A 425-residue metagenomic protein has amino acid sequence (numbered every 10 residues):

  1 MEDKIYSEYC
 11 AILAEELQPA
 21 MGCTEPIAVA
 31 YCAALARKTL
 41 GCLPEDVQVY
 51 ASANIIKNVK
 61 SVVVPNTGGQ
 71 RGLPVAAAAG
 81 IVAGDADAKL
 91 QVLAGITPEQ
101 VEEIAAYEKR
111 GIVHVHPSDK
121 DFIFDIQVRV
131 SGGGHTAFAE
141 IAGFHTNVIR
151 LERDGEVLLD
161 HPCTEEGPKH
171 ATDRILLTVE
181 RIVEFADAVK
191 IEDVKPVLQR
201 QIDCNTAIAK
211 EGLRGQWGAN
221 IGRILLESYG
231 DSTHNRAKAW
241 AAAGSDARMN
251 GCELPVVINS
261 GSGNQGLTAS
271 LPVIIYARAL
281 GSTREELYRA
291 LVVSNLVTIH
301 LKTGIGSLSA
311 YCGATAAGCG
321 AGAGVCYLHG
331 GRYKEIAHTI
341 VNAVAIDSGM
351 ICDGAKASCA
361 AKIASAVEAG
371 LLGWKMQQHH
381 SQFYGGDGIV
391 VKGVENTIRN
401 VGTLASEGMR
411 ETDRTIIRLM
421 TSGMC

Functional and structural regions predicted by a protein language model:
M1-C10, L43-I56, S232-G251, T283-L301 (+1 more regions): Acidic-glycine-rich active-site phosphate/pyrophosphate-binding loop
Y9-Q18, I55-V63, A247-I258, T298-S307 (+1 more regions): Glycine/charged-rich beta-loop-alpha catalytic/anionic-binding loops adjacent to active sites
P19-L35, L254-L271, C312-A316: Conserved phosphate/anionic-ligand binding catalytic regions in large, soluble enzymes, centered on
A20-T24, A51-N58, P65, A142-T146 (+7 more regions): A structural signal for small-residue-enriched, beta-sheet-centric alpha/beta enzyme cores and oligomeric scaffold folds
I27-V130: Early transmembrane hairpin of solute transport permeases
A36-T39, P65, Y276-R289, I299-S365 (+1 more regions): Hydrophobic alpha-helical bundle architecture
L43-V47, A88-L93, V115-H116, E192-L198 (+8 more regions): Flexible, glycine/charged-enriched surface loops at secondary-structure junctions
E108-G251, R418-C425: Signature of multi-pass transmembrane helix bundles
